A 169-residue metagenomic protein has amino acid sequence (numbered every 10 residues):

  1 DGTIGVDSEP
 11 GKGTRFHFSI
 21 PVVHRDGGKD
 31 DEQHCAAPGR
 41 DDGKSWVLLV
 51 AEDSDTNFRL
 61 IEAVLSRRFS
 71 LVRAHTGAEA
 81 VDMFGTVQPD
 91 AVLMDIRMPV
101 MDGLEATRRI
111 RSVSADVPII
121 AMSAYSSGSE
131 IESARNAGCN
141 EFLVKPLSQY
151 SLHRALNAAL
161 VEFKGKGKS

Functional and structural regions predicted by a protein language model:
D1-D7: Glycine-rich ATP-binding loops of the HATPase_c
R15, T56, S129, L147-N157: C-terminal output helix
H17-L49, V161-S169: Disordered, acidic interdomain junction associated with two-component signaling
R59-A63: Charged docking surfaces used in two-component/phosphorelay signaling
R73-A91, S112: Acidic, metal-coordinating helix/loop segments flanking the phosphotransfer/catalytic sites of two-component signaling
M98, S126: Receiver (REC) domain active-site loop signature in two-component systems and cognate sites in sensor histidine kinases
